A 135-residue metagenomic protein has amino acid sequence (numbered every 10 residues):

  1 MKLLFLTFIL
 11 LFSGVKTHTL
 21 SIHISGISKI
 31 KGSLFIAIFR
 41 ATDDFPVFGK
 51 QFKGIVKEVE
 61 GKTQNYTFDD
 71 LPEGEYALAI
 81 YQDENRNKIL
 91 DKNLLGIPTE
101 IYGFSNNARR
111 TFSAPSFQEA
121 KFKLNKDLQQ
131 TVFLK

Functional and structural regions predicted by a protein language model:
L3-F12: Sec-dependent N-terminal signal peptides
L20-S28, V132: A short, amphipathic beta-strand motif
K29-I38, D44-P46: Short, ordered, surface-exposed loop/turn motifs in non-cytosolic proteins
K57-K62, L124: Short proline/glycine- and polar residue-rich coil/turn motifs
K62, T67, P72-E75: A glycine-anchored, Pro-Gly-centered beta-turn/N-cap motif
Y76-I80: A short tyrosine-centered beta-strand micro-motif
E84-D91: Acidic, glycine-anchored loop motifs typical of Ca2+
E100-K135: Extracellular beta-sheet/turn segments enriched in Thr/Pro/Gly and aliphatic residues
